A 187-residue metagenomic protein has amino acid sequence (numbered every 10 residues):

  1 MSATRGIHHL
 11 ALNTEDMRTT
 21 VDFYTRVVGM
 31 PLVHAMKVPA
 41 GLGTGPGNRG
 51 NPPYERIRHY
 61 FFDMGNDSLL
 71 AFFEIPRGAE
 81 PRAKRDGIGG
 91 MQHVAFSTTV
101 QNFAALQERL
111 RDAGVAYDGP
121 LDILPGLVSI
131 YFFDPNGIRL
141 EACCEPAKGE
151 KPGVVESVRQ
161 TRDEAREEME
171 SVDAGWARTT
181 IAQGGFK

Functional and structural regions predicted by a protein language model:
M1, Q107-K187: Vicinal oxygen chelate
I7-E15, Y60-N66, R82-R109, V128-F133: Vicinal oxygen chelate
N13-L69: Core segments of cupin and vicinal oxygen chelate
D22, R26, A104-E108, D112: Replace "anionic and nucleotidyl ligands
L69-F72, E141-A142: Short glycine-/small-residue motifs
P81-R85, K151-V154: A short, polar/proline- and glycine-enriched secondary-structure boundary/capping micro-motif
